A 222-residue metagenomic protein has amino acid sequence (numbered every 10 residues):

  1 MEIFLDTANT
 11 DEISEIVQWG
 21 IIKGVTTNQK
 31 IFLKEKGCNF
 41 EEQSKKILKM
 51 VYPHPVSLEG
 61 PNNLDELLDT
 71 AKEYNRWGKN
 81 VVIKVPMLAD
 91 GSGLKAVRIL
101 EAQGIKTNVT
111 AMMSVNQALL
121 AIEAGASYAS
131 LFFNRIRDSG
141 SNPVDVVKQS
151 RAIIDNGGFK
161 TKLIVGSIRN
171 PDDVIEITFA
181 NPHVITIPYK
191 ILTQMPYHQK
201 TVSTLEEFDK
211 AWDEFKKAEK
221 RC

Functional and structural regions predicted by a protein language model:
M1-P55, P61-L68: Conserved N-terminal beta1-alpha1 strand-loop-helix module at the mouth
F4-D6, P55-N63, N80-A89, I105-L119 (+2 more regions): Catalytic beta/alpha-barrel core
D11-W19, E66-T70, Y74, S114-A124 (+1 more regions): Catalytic cores of alpha/beta
G20-G24, Y52, W77-V81, I99-T107 (+2 more regions): Glycine-enriched alpha-helix->loop->beta-strand junction motifs that scaffold or abut catalytic
N28, I83, A121, I177 (+1 more regions): Conserved, mostly hydrophobic/aromatic
Q29-F32, Y128-S139, P182-T201: Glycine-rich phosphate-binding active-site loops on the catalytic face of alpha/beta enzymes
K34-K46, N63-D69, V85-A102, S114-I122 (+3 more regions): Active-site-adjacent beta->alpha loops and helix N-cap segments on the catalytic face of soluble alpha/beta enzymes
E41-V56, L94-T107, V144-L163, E206-R221: Alpha-helix-loop-beta-strand connector modules within alpha/beta enzyme cores
